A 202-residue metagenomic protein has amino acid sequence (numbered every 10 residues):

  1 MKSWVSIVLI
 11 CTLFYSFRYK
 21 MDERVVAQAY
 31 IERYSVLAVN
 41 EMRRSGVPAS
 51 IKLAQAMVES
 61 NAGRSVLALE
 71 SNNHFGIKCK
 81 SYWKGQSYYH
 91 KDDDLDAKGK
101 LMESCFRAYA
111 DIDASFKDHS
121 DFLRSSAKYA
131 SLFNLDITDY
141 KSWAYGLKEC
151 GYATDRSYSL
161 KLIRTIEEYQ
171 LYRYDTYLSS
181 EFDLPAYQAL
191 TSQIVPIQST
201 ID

Functional and structural regions predicted by a protein language model:
K2-S3, L13-D202: Catalytic cores of secreted/periplasmic lytic hydrolases that degrade extracellular macromolecules
S6: Conserved S-adenosyl-L-methionine
L9: Localized chelating/binding microdomains that coordinate divalent metal ions or stabilize phosphate-bearing
